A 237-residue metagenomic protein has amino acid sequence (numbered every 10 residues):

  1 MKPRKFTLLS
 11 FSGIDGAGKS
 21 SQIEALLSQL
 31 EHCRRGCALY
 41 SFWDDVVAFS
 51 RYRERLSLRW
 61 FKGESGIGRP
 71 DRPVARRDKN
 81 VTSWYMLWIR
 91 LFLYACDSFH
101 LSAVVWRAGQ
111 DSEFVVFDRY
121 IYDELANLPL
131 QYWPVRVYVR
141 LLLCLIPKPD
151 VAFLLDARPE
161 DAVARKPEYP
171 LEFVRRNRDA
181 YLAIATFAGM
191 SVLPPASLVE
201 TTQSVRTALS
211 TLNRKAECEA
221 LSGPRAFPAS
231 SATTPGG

Functional and structural regions predicted by a protein language model:
M1-L8: Extreme N-terminal, non-catalytic leader segments that precede Walker-type/kinase nucleotide-binding cores
F11: Hydrophobic anchor at the beta1->P-loop junction of P-loop NTPases
I14: P-loop (Walker A) phosphate-binding loop of NTP-binding proteins
K19: Conserved lysine of the Walker
E24-W84: N-terminal phosphate/diphosphate-binding loop that engages ATP/GTP or pyrophosphate donors across diverse enzyme folds
M86-S112: Phosphate-binding/switch loop-helix module in NTP-utilizing enzymes
F114, R119-A183: A glycine- and Lys/Arg-enriched "phosphate-lid" helix/loop adjacent to the NTP-binding pocket of small-molecule kinases
E160-G237: NTP-dependent small-molecule kinase module
